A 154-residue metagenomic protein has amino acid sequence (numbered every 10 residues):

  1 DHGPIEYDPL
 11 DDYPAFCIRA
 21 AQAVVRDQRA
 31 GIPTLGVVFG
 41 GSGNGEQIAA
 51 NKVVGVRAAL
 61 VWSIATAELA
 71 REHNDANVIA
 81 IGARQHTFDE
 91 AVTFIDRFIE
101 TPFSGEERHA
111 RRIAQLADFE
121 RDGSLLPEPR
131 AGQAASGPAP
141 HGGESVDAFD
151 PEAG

Functional and structural regions predicted by a protein language model:
D1-L10: A short beta-strand-loop structural module common to alpha/beta enzyme folds
L10-Y13, L60: A conditional alpha-helix N-cap/helix-loop micro-motif detector
D12-V38, S42: Short, structured active-site "lid" loops
Y13, C17, E46, A91-V92 (+1 more regions): A general structural signal for well-ordered alpha-helical segments in protein cores
F16-A20, V56, A76-I79, R97: Short, hinge-like loop/turn segments at secondary-structure boundaries
V38-R84: Mid-chain, well-packed structural core segment of small domains
I64-E152: C-terminal binding/interaction regions
